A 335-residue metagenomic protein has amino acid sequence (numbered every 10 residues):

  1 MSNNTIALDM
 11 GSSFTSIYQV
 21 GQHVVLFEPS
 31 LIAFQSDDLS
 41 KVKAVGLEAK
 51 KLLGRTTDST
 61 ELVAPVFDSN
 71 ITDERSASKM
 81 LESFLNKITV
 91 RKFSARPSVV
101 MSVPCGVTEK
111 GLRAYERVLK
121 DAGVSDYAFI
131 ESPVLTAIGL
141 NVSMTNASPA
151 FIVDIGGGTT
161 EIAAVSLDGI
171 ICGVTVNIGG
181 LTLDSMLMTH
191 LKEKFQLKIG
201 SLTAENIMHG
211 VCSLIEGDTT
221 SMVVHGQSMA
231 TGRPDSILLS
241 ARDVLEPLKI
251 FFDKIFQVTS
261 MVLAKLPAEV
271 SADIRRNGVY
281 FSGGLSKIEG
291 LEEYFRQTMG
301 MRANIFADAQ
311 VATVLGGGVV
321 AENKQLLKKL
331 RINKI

Functional and structural regions predicted by a protein language model:
M1-I152, V165-V279, S286-T313, G318-I335: Nucleotide/phosphate-binding catalytic cleft detector across ATP-hydrolyzing and phosphate-transferring enzymes
G156-G157: C-terminal, charged low-complexity interaction regions
